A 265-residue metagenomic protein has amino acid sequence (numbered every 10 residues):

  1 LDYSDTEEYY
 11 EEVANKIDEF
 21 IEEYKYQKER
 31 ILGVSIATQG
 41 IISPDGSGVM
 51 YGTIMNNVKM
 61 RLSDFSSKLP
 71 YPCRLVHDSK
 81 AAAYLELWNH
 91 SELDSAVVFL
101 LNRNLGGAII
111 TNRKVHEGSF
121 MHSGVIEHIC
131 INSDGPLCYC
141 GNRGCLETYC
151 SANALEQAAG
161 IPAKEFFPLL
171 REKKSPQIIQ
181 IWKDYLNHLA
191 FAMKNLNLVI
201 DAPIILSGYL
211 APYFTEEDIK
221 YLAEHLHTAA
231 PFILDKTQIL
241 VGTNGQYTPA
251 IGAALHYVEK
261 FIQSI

Functional and structural regions predicted by a protein language model:
D2-E22, R30-S95, E216-T228: Glycine-rich phosphate-binding loop and adjoining helix at the ATP-binding site of ATP-dependent phosphoryl-transfer
D2-Y9, S63, K68-P176: Glycine/GP-enriched mid-protein hinge/lid loop-to-helix segment characteristic of carbohydrate kinases
D5-Q27, T148-Y149, A154-E216, V241-G242 (+1 more regions): Adenine-nucleotide phosphate-binding core of ATP-dependent small-molecule kinases
G40-P44, A81-A83, G106-G107, H116 (+2 more regions): Short, active-site-adjacent cap segments at secondary-structure transitions
R74-V76, Q238-G242: General small-molecule cofactor/ligand-binding pocket signal
L226-I239: Charged, glycine-enriched surface loops/patches that mediate electrostatic binding to polyanionic ligands
Q263-I265: Nucleotide/phosphate-binding catalytic cleft detector across ATP-hydrolyzing and phosphate-transferring enzymes
